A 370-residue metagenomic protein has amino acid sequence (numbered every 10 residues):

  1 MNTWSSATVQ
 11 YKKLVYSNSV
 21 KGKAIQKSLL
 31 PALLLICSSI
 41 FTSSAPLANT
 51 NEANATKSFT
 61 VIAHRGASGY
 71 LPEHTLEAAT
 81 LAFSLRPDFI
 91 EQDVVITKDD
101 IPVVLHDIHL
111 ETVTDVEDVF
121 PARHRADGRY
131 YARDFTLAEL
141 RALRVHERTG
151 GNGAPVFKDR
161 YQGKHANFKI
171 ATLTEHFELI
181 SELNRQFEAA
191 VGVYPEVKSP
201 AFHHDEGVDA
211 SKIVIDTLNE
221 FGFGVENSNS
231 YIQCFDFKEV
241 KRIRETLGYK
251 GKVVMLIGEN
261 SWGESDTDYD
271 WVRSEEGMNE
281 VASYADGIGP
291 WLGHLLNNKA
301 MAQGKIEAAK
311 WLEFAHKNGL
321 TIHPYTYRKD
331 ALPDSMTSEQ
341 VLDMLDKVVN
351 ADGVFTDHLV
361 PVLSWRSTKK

Functional and structural regions predicted by a protein language model:
N2-W4, Y11, Y16, S44-K370: Phosphate-group recognition and catalysis centered on beta-loop-alpha active-site segments
A7, K21-K23, F120: N-terminal compositionally biased or targeting/leader segments
V9, Q26, L34, L47-T50: Short stretches within intrinsically disordered, low-complexity N-terminal or propeptide regions
Y11-L30: Bacterial N-terminal signal peptides that target proteins for export
P31-I40: Bacterial N-terminal signal peptides
